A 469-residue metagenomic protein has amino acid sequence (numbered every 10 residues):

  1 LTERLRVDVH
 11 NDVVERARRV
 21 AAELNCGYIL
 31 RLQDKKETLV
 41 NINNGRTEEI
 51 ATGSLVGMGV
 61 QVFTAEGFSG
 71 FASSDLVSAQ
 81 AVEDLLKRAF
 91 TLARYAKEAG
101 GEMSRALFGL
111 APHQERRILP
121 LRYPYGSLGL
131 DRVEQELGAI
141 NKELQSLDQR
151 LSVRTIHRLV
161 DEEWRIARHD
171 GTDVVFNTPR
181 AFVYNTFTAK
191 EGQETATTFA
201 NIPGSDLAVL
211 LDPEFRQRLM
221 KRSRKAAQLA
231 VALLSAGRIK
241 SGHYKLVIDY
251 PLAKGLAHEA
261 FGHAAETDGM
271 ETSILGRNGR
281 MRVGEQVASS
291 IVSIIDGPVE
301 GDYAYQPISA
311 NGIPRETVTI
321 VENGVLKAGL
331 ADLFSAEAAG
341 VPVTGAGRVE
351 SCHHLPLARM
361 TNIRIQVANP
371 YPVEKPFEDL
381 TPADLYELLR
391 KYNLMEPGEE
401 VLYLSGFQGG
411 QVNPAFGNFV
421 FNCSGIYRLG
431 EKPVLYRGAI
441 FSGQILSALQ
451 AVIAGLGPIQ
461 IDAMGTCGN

Functional and structural regions predicted by a protein language model:
L1-P307, I313-T317, E322-V325, K432 (+4 more regions): Active-site bordering "gate/hinge" segments that shape substrate access to catalytic or cofactor-binding pockets
E271, G279-N469: Dual-mode signal for accessory low-complexity, basic/Gly-rich regions
